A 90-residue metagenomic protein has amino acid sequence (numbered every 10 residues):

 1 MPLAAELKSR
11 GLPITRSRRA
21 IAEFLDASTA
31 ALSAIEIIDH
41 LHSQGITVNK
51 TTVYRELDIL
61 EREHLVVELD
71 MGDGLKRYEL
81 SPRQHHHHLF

Functional and structural regions predicted by a protein language model:
M1-G11: Short, Lys/Arg-enriched N-terminal segment that forms or immediately precedes the first helix of a structured domain
I14-S17: Short helix-coil-helix linker/hinge
R19-F24: Pre-recognition alpha-helix immediately N-terminal to the DNA-recognition helix within helix-turn-helix or winged-helix
A27-S33: Short capping segments at the starts of secondary-structure elements
E36-H42, V53: A short acidic, leucine-rich amphipathic alpha-helix
V53-E63: Basic amphipathic alpha-helical segments that dock to polyanions
E63-F90: Non-DNA-binding regulatory cores of transcription-related proteins, predominantly C-terminal effector-binding
